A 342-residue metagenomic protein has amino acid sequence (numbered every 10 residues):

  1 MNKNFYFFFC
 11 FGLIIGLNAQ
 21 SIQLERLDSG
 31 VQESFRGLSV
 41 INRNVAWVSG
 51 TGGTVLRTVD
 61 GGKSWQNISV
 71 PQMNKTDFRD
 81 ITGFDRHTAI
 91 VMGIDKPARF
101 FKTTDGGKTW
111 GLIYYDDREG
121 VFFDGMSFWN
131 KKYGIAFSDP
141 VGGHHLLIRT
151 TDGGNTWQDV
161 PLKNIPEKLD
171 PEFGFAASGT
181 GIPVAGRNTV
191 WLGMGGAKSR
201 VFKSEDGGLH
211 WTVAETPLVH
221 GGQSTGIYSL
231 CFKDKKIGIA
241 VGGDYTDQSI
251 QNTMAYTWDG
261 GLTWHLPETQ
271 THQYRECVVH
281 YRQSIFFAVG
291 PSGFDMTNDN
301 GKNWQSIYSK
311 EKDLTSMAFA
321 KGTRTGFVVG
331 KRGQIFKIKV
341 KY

Functional and structural regions predicted by a protein language model:
M1-Q23: Bacterial Sec-dependent N-terminal signal peptides
Q20-Y342: Residue-level hotspots at or immediately adjacent to binding/recognition sites across diverse folds
